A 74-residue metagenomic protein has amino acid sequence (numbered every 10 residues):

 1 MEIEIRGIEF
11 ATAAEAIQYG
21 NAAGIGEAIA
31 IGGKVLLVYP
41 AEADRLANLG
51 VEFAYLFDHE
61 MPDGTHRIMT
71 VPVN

Functional and structural regions predicted by a protein language model:
M1-E2, I17: Generic, low-specificity signal for short hydrophobic/alpha-helical stretches with a mild N-terminal bias, encompassing
E2-A11: A short, exposed loop/beta-hairpin motif centered on an aromatic-Gly-Thr core
I3, I29, F57-H59: Short acidic-hydrophobic surface loop/beta-edge motif
I5, G20, A41-D44: N-terminal functional modules and adjacent low-complexity/disordered segments of proteins
A11-E27, N48-E52, E60: A short, charged, amphipathic alpha-helix used as a generic interaction element across diverse proteins
A30-A41: Short, structured protein-protein interaction patches enriched in aromatics and acidic/basic residues, typified by
Y39-N74: Detector for the mature cores of small, proteolytically processed and post-translationally modified peptide effectors
